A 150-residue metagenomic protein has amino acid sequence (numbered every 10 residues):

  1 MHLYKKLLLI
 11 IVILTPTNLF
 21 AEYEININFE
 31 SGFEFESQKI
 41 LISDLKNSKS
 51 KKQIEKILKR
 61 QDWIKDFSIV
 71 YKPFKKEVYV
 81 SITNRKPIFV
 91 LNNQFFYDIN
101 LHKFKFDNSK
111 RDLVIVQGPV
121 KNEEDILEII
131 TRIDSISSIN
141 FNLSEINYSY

Functional and structural regions predicted by a protein language model:
H2, L19-K51, E55-K56, R60-Y150: Charged, solvent-exposed interaction patches on well-folded alpha/beta domains that mediate macromolecular contacts
K6-T15: Sec-dependent N-terminal signal peptides
